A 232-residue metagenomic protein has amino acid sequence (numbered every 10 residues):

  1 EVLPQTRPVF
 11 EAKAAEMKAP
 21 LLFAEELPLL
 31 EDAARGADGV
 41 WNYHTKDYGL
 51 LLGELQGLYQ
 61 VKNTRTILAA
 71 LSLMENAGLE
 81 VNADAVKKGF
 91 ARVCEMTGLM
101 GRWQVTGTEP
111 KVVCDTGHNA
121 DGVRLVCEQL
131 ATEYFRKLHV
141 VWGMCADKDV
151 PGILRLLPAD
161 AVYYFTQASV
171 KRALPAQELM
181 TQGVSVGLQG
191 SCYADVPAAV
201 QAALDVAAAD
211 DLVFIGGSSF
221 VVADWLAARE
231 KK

Functional and structural regions predicted by a protein language model:
E1-H44, L68-K87: Acidic, Mg2+-coordinating active-site environments of NTP-dependent enzymes
L3-L22, A37, K111-C114, A120 (+1 more regions): C-terminal helical cap/extension that packs against the catalytic core of soluble nucleotide-cofactor enzymes
E26-P28, W142-C145, T166-R172: Short, acidic/turn-prone active-site loops that include or flank metal/cofactor- and phosphate-binding residues
N42, K46-V162: Nucleotide phosphate-binding/pyrophosphate-handling subdomain across enzymes that bind or process nucleotide phosphates
M74-G78, L130, G183, A207 (+1 more regions): Active-site catalytic pocket residues across diverse enzymes, especially alpha/beta-hydrolases
H118-N119, C145-D147, S169-K171, S219-V221: Short glycine-rich anion-binding loops that position phosphate/pyrophosphate groups of nucleotides and phosphorylated
S218-K232: Glycine/aspartate-rich loop-and-adjacent alpha/beta segment that forms the canonical ThDP
